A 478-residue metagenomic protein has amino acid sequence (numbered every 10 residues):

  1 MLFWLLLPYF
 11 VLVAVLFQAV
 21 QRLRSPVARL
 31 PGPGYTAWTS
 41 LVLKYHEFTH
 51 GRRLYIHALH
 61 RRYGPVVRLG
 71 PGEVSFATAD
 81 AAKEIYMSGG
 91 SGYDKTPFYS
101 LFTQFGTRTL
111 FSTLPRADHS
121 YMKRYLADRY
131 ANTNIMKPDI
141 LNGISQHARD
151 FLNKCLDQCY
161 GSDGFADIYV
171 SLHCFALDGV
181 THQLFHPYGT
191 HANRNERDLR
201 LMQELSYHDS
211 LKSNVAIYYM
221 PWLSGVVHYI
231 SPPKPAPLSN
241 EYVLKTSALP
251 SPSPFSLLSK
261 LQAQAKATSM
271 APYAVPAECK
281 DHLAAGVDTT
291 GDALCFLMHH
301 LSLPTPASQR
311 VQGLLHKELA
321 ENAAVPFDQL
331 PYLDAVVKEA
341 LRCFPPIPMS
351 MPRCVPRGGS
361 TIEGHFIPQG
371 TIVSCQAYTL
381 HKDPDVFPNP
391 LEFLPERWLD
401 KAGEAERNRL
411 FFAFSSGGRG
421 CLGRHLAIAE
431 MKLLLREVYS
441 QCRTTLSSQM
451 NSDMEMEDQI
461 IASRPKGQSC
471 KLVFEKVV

Functional and structural regions predicted by a protein language model:
L2, A14, S463-V478: C-terminal helix/juxtamembrane-tail motif
L2-Y121, S145-D150, R353, G358 (+3 more regions): N-terminal membrane-proximal hinge/A-helix region immediately C-terminal to the signal-anchor transmembrane segment
H46-I56, E321-E363: Conserved cytochrome P450 K-helix E-x-x-R motif and the immediately C-terminal K′/meander segment
Y93-T103, K137-L294: Cytochrome P450 heme-thiolate monooxygenase catalytic core
A176, V180, Q264-H316, A340 (+3 more regions): Central I-helix of cytochrome P450 enzymes
T190, P306-A307, E406, R424-P465: Cytochrome P450 heme-binding "Cys pocket" and the immediately downstream C-terminal segment
A320, C375-A402: Conserved cytochrome P450 K-helix/beta-meander segment immediately N-terminal to the heme-binding cysteine loop
A340, I367-G370, F393, G417 (+2 more regions): Hydrophobic, well-ordered secondary-structure elements that form the walls of internal hydrophobic environments
